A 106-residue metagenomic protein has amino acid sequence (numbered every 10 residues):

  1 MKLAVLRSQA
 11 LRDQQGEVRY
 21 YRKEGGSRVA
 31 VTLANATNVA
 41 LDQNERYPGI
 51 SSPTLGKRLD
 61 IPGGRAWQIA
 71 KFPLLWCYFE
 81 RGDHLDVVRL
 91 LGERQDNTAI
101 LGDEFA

Functional and structural regions predicted by a protein language model:
M1-A36: Arg/Lys-rich, positively charged N-terminal/basic patches that mediate binding to nucleic acids
L11, N38, W76-F79: Short, surface-exposed helix/turn micro-motifs that flank interaction/cofactor sites
T32-E45, G64-Q68: PIN-domain endoribonuclease scaffold, especially VapC-family toxins
R46-H84: Basic/aromatic recognition patch in beta-strand/loop cores that engages polyanionic ligands
I69-A106: Enriched for short, Lys/Arg-rich terminal
